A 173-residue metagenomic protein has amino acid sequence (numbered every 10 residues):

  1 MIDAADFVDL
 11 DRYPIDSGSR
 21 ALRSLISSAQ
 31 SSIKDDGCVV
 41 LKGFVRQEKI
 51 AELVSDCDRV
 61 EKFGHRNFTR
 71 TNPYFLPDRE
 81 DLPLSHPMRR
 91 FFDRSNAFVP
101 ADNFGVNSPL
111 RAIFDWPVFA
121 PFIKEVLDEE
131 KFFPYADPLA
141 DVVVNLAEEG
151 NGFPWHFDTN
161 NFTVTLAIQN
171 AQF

Functional and structural regions predicted by a protein language model:
M1-D35: Fe(II)/2-oxoglutarate
M1-D6, C38, N103, L146-G150: Preference for short coil/turn "hinge" residues that link or interrupt alpha-helices
F7, K62-R66, P154-D158: Short, structured secondary-structure boundary patches
D9-A21, Y74-R89, K124-E129: Phosphate-binding glycine-rich loops and adjacent basic patches that engage nucleotide phosphates, nucleic-acid
S17, E48-E52, N151-P154: A broad, structure-centric signal for solvent-exposed, well-ordered loop/edge residues that line or flank functional
S27-F119: Non-heme Fe(II)/2-oxoglutarate
N103-R111, V118-F173: Catalytic core of non-heme Fe(II) oxygenases with the double-stranded beta-helix
